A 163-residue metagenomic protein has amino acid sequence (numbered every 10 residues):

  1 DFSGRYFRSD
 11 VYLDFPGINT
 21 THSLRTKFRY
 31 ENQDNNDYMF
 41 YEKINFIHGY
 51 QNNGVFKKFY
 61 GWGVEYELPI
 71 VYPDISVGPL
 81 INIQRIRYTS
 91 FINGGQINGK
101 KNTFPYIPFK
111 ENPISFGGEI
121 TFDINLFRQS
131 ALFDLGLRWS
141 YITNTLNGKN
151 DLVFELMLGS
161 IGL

Functional and structural regions predicted by a protein language model:
D1-G94, N98-N102, Y106, L146-N150 (+2 more regions): C-terminal outer-membrane beta-barrel translocator/porin domains of Gram-negative envelope proteins and their
I107-L163: C-terminal beta-signal and terminal closure region of outer-membrane beta-barrel proteins
